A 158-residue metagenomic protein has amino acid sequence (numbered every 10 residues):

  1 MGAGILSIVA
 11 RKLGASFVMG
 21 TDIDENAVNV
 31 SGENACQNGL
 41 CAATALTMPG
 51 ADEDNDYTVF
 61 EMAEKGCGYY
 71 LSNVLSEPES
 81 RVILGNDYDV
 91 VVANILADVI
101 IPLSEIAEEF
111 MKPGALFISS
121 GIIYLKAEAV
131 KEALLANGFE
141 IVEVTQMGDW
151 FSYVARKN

Functional and structural regions predicted by a protein language model:
M1-N73: Conserved SAM/SAH cofactor-binding pocket of Class I
G20, V92, S119: Conserved SAM-binding loop
S76-V90: A short acidic, Gly/Pro-enriched loop at the edge of an enzyme's catalytic core that lines a small-molecule cofactor
D89-P102: A short SAM/SAH-binding and catalytic strip from SAM-dependent methyltransferases
I101-L116, K131: A short glycine-rich, Lys/Arg-flanked "PGG" loop and its adjoining helix->strand segment in the class I
G114-A127: ADP-ribose/adenylate-binding Rossmann-like module
F139-N158: Core SAM-dependent methyltransferase catalytic element
